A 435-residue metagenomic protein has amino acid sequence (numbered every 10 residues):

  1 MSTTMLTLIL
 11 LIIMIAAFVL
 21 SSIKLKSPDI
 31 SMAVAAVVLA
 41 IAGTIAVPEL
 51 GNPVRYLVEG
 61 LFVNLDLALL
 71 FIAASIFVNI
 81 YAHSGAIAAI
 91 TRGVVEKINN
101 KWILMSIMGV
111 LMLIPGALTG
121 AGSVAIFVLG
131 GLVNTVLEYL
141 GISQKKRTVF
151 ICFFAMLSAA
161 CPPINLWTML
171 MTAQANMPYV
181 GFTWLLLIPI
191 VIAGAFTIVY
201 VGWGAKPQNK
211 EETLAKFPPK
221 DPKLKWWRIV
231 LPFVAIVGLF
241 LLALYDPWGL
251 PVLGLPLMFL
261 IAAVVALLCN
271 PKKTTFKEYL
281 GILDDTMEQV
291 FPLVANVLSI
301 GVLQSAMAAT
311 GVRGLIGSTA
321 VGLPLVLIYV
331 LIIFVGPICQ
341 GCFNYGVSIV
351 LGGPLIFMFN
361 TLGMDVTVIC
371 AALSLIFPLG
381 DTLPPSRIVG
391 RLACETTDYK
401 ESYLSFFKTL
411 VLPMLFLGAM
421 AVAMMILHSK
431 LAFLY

Functional and structural regions predicted by a protein language model:
M1-S2, N134-I229, V389-Y435: Membrane-core helix-loop-helix motifs of multi-pass transport proteins
S2-I15, V38-A42, A46-V47, W184-I282 (+2 more regions): Long, contiguous bundles of hydrophobic transmembrane helices that form the permeation core of multi-pass
T4-L8, F62-A68, V94-V110, Y139-R147 (+4 more regions): Membrane-interfacial loop-to-helix junctions in multi-pass transporters
M5-T7, L25-S31, L50, R55-A74 (+8 more regions): Helical membrane-embedded segments and adjacent short helical loop/helix-boundary regions of multi-pass membrane
L25-P28, L65-L67, V78-A88, G116-V128 (+4 more regions): Short helix-coil transition sites and intra-membrane helix breaks within transmembrane domains of multi-pass
P48-G60, M171-G181, L244-P251, S305-G322 (+1 more regions): Membrane-interface helix termini and inter-helical loops of multi-pass transporters
P53-A88, S106, I114, P256-L260 (+2 more regions): Core transmembrane alpha-helical segments of multi-pass membrane transporters/permeases
I72-A73, I98-L132, L323-T367, L373-S374 (+1 more regions): Hydrophobic alpha-helical transmembrane segments of multi-pass integral membrane proteins, predominantly secondary
